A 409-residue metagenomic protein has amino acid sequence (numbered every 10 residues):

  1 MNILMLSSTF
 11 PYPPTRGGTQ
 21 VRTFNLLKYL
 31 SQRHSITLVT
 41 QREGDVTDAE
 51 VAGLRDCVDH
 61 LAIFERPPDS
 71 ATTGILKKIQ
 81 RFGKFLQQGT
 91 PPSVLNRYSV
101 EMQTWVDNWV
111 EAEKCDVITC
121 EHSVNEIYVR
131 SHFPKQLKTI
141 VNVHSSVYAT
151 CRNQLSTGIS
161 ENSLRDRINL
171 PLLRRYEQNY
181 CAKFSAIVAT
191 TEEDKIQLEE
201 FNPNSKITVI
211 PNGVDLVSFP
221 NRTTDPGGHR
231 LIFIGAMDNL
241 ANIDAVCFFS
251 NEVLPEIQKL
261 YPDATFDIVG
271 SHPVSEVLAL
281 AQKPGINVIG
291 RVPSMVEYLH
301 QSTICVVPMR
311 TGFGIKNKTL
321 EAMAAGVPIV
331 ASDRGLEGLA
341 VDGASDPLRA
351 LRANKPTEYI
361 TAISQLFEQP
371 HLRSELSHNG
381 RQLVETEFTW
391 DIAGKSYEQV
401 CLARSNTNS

Functional and structural regions predicted by a protein language model:
M1-F64, E111-E113: N-terminal subdomain of nucleotide-sugar transferases
S8, T72-L95, T139-Q178, A236: Acceptor-binding helix/loop patch of EC 2.4 sugar-transfer enzymes, predominantly nucleotide-sugar-dependent
K138-V141, Y148, D166-R174, Q178-N221: Donor nucleotide-sugar binding/catalytic pocket of nucleotide-sugar-dependent glycosyltransferases
S185, G285, E297-G314, A325-V327: Acidic donor-binding loop of glycosyltransferase active sites
V209-P284, V288-Q301: Conserved catalytic-core segment of nucleotide-activated headgroup transferases in glycan assembly
K318-E321, P328-G335: Short hydrophobic beta-strand element within catalytic cores of glycosyltransferases and related nucleotide-activated
E337-S364: Change "using UDP/GDP/dTDP sugars" to "using nucleotide sugars
Q365, L372-T386, S396-Q399: A short, well-ordered alpha-helix in the C-terminal region of glycosyltransferases
